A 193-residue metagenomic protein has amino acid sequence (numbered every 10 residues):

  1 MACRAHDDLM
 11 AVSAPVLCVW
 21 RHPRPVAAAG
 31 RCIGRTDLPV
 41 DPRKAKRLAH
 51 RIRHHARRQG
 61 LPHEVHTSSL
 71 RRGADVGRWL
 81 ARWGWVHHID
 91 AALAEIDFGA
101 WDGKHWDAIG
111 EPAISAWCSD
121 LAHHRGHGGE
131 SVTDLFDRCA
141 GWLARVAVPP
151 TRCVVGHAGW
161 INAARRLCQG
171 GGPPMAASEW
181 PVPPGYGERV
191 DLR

Functional and structural regions predicted by a protein language model:
A2-R4, L9, P15-W85, E130: Active-site-proximal alpha-helix that buttresses catalytic centers in soluble enzyme cores
V16-C18, H63, V148-G159: Generic beta-sheet signal
R24-V26, R71-R72, A94-E95, A158-I161: Short, solvent-exposed loop/turn segments at secondary-structure junctions
T67-S68, D137, V155-G156: Short beta-strand scaffold positions
W79-W83, R145, L167-G171: Active-site catalytic microenvironments for nucleophilic, acid-base chemistry
A81-R138: Phosphate-handling substructures
L135-V148: A short, acidic, amphipathic alpha-helical segment used as a generic capping/interface helix at domain edges
Q169-R193: Domain-level recognition of soluble alpha/beta enzyme cores, biased toward histidine phosphatases/phosphomutases
